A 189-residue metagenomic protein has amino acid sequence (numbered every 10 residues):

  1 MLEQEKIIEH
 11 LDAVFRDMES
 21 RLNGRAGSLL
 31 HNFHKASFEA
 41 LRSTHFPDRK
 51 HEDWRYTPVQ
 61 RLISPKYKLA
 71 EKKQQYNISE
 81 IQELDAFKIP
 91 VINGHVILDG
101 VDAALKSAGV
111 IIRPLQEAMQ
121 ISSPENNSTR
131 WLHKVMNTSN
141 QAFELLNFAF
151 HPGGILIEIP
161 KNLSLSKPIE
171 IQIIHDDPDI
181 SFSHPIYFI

Functional and structural regions predicted by a protein language model:
M1-I189: Glycine-rich and polybasic anion-binding loops at the starts of cofactor/ligand-binding domains
